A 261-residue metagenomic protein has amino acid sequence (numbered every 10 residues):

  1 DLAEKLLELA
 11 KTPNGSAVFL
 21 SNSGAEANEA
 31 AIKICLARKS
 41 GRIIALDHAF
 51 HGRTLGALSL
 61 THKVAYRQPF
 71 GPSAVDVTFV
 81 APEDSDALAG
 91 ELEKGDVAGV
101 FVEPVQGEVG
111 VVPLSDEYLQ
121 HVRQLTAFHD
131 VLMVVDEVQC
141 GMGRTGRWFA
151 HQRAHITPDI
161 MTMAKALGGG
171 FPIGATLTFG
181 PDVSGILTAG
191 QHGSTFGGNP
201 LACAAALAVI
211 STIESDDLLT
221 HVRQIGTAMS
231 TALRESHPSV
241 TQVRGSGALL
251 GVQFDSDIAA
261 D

Functional and structural regions predicted by a protein language model:
D1-D261: Conserved N-terminal phosphate-binding loop of PLP-dependent enzymes in the Aspartate aminotransferase
